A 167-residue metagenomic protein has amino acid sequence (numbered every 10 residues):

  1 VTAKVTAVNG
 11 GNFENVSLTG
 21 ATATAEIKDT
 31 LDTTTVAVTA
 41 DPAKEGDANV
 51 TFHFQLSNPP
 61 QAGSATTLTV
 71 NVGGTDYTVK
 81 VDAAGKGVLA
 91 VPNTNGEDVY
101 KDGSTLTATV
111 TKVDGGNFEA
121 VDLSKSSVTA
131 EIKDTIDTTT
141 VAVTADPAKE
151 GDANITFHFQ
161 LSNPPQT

Functional and structural regions predicted by a protein language model:
V1-G10, A65-N71, K86-G115: Contiguous beta-strand segments of beta-sheet-rich domains
T6-D32, K112-T138: Terminal edge beta-strands and adjacent linker/stalk segments of extracellular immunoglobulin-superfamily beta-sandwich
A23, Y77, G85-L89, V128: Short strand-edge motifs at loop-to-beta-strand transitions and within beta-strands of extracellular beta-rich domains
I27, F52-F54, V91, I132 (+1 more regions): Extracellular/surface recognition and adhesion modules
D32-T39, D137-T144: Proline-enriched interdomain boundary motifs that mark the N-terminal boundary and often initiate the first structured
A40-A48, A145-A153: Short, solvent-exposed loop/linker segments at the N-terminal edge of repeated beta-sheet extracellular domains
L56-T67, L161-T167: A short beta-turn/strand-edge loop motif at beta-sheet boundaries
T69-V79: Short beta-strand and strand-turn-strand segments in soluble, beta-rich domains
